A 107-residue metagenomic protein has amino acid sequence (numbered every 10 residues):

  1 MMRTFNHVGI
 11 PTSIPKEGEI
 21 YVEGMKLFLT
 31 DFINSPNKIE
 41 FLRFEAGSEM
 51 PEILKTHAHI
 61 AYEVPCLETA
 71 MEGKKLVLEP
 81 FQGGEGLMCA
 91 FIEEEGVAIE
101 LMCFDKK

Functional and structural regions predicted by a protein language model:
M1-N34, I39-E49, K75-K107: Vicinal oxygen chelate
I53-F81: Mid-chain, well-packed structural core segment of small domains
